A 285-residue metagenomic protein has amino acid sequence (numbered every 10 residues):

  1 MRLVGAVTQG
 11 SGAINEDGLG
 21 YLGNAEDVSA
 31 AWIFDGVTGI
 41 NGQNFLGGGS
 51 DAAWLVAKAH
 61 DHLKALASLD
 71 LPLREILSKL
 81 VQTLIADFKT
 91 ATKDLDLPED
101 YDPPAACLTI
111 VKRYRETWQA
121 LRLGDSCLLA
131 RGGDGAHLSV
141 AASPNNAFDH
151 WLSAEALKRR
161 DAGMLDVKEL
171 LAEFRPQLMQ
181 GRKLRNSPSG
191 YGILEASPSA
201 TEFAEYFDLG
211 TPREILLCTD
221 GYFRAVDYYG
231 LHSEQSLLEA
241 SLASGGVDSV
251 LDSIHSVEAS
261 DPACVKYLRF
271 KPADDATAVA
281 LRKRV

Functional and structural regions predicted by a protein language model:
M1-V285: PP2C/PPM-type serine/threonine phosphatase catalytic domain
